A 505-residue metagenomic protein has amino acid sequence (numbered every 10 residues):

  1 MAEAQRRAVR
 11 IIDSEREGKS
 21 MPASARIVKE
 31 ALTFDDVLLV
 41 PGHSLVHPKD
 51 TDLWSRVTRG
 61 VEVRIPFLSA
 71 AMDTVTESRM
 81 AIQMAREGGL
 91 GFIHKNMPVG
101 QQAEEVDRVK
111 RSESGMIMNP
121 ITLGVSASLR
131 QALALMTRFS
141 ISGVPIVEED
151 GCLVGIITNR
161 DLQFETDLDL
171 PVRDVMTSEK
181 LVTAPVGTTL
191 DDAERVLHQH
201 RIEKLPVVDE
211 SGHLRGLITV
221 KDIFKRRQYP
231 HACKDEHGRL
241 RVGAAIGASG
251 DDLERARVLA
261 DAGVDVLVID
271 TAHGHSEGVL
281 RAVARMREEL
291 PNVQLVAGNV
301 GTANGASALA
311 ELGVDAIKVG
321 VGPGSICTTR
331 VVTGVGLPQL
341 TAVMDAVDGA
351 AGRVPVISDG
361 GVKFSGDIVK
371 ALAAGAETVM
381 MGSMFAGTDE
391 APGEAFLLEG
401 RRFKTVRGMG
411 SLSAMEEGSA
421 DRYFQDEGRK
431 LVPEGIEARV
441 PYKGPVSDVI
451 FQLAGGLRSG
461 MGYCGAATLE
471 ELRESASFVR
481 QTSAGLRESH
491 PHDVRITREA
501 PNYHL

Functional and structural regions predicted by a protein language model:
E3-H43, L123-G124, P185, R195 (+4 more regions): Alpha/beta catalytic cores of nucleotide-metabolism and tRNA/nucleoside-modifying enzymes
T51-V63, A70-M72, Q101-I141, I146-E148 (+5 more regions): Bateman/CBS regulatory modules and CBS-like beta-alpha motifs in cytosolic regions of diverse proteins
E62-F67, M116-P120, E236-A244, M286-G301 (+2 more regions): Short beta-strand/loop segments at the ligand-binding rim of alpha/beta enzyme cores
A71-T76, L123-A127, A184-T188, V208 (+4 more regions): Glycine-rich beta-to-alpha transition loops that act as phosphate-gripper elements at the mouths of alpha/beta enzyme
M80-A81, E254-L259, G301-V319, K363-E377: Catalytic cores of alpha/beta
G89-Q101, V264-S276, K318-T333, V362-A395: Glycine-rich phosphate-binding active-site loops on the catalytic face of alpha/beta enzymes
K95-V109, L153-T166, L197, V207-F224 (+2 more regions): Terminal amphipathic helices with adjacent charged low-complexity linkers/tails
V99-D107, R215, V220-A232, D251-L253 (+4 more regions): Active-site-adjacent beta->alpha loops and helix N-cap segments on the catalytic face of soluble alpha/beta enzymes
